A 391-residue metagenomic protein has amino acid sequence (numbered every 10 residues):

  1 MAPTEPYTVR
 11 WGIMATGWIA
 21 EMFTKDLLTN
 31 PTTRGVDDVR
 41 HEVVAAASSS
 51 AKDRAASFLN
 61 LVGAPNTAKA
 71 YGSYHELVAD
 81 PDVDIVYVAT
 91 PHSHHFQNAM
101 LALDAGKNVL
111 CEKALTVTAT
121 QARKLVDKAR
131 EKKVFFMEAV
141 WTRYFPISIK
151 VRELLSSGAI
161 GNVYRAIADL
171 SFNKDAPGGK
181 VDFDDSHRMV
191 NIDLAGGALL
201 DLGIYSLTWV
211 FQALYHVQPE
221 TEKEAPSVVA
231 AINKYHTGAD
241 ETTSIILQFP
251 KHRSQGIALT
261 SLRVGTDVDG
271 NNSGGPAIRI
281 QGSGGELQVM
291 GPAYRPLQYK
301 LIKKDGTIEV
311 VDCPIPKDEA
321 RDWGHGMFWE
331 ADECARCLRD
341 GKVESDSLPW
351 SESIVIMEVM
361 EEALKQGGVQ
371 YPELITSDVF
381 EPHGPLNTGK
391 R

Functional and structural regions predicted by a protein language model:
M1-A64: N-terminal Rossmann-like dinucleotide-binding module
M1-E5, G35-V36, A47, I85-Y87 (+3 more regions): C-terminal helix-rich "cap/oligomerization" subdomain common to oxidoreductases
E5, L207-P296, G324, D332-G341 (+2 more regions): Contiguous beta-strand/loop segments that form the cofactor/metal-binding neighborhood of enzyme cores
A51-D53, E319-D332, L348: Active-site loop of classical SDR/Rossmann-like NAD(P)-dependent oxidoreductases, centered on the catalytic Tyr-X3-Lys
T67-S73: Conserved SAM-binding strand-loop segment of SAM-dependent methyltransferases
D80, D84-I85, P91-R143, G158: Beta-strand-loop-alpha-helix segment that lines the small-molecule cofactor/substrate pocket of alpha/beta enzymes
A89-T90, L170: Glycine-rich, N-terminal phosphate-binding loop of Rossmann-like dinucleotide-binding domains
R143-P226, K234-Y235: Predominantly a Rossmann-like dinucleotide-binding segment in NAD(P)-dependent oxidoreductases
